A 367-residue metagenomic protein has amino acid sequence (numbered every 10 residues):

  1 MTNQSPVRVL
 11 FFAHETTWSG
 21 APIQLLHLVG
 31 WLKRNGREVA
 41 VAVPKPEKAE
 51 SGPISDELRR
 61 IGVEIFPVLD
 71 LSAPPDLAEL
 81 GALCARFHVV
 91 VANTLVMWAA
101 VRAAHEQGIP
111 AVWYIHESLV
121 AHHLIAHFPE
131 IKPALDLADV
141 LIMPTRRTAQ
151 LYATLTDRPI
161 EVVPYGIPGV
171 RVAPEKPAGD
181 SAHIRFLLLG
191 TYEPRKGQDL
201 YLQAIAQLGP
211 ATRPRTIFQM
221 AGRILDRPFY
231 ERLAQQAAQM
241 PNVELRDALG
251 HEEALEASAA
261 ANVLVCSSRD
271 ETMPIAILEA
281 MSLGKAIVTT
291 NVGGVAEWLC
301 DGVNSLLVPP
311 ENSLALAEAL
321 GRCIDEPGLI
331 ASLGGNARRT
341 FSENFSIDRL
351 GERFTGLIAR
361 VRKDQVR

Functional and structural regions predicted by a protein language model:
V9-F12, A178-K196, L202-I205, Q219: Conserved donor-binding/catalytic core segment of Leloir-type glycosyltransferases
P22-G30, E193-Q207, P228, L314: A conserved mid-protein helix/loop that constitutes part of the nucleotide-sugar donor-binding site
K48-I61, I217-N242, E253, L329: Short, structured helix-loop element that forms part of the nucleotide-activated donor/catalytic region
R147, G166: Carbohydrate-associated surface elements
R269: Aromatic "clamp/platform" in nucleotide-sugar-dependent glycosyltransferases that forms part of the donor/acceptor
A286-T289: Short hydrophobic beta-strand element within catalytic cores of glycosyltransferases and related nucleotide-activated
D301-G302, L306-S313, R322-P327: Conserved acidic donor-binding segment of nucleotide-sugar-dependent glycosyltransferases
R322, L329-N344, L350-G356: A short, well-ordered alpha-helix in the C-terminal region of glycosyltransferases
